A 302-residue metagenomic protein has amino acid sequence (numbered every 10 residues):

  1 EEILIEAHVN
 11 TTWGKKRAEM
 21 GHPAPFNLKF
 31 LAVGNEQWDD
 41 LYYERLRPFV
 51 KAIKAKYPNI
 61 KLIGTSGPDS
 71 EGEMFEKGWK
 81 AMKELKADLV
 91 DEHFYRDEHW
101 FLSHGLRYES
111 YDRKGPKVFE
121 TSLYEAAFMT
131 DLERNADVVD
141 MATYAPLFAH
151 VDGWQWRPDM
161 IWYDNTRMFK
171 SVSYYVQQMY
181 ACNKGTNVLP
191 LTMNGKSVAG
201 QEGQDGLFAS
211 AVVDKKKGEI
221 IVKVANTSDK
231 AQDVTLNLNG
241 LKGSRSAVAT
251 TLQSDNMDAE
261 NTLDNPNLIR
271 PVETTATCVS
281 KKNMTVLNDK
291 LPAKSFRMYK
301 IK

Functional and structural regions predicted by a protein language model:
I3-A7, R17, D40-M129, R134-V138 (+1 more regions): Noncatalytic carbohydrate-binding groove/subsite architecture in carbohydrate-active enzymes
T11-Y42, K114: Active-site groove signature of glycoside hydrolases
L31, V90, A142, Q177 (+2 more regions): Conserved, mostly hydrophobic/aromatic
V33-E36, G64-T65, E92, Y144 (+1 more regions): Conserved beta-strand positions
G34-Y42, D69-M74, D97-L102, E109 (+3 more regions): Flexible loop/turn segments at secondary-structure boundaries
R113-A209: Aromatic/acidic polysaccharide-binding cleft in carbohydrate-active enzymes
K196-G206, N226-K302: C-terminal beta-sandwich/jelly-roll accessory domains of carbohydrate-active enzymes
G218-T227: Short, well-ordered beta-strand segments enriched in hydrophobic/aromatic residues
